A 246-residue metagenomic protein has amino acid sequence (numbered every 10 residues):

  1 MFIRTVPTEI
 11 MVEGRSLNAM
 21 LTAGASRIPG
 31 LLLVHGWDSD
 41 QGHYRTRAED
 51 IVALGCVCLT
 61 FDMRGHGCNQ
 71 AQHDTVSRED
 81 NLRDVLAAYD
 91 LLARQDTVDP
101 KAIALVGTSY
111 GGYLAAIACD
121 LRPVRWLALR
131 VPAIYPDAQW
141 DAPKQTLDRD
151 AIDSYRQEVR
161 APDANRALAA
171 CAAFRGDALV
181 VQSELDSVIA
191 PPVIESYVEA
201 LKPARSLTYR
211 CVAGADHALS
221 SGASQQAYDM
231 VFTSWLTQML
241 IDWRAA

Functional and structural regions predicted by a protein language model:
M1-A25: N-terminal cap/lid segment of alpha/beta-hydrolase-fold proteins
W37-E49, M63, P192-V193: The serine-hydrolase catalytic nucleophile loop
I51-A71: Conserved alpha/beta-hydrolase
H66-D96: Catalytic nucleophile-loop/oxyanion-hole region of alpha/beta-hydrolase and closely related hydrolase-like folds
I117-V159: Hydrolase active-site cap/lid region
F174, V180-Q182, D186: Short beta-strand/loop motif that positions the catalytic acidic residue of the alpha/beta-hydrolase fold
G176, A190-A200: Short alpha-helix in the alpha/beta-hydrolase fold that links the catalytic acid
L185-I189, A218: Acidic catalytic loop of the alpha/beta-hydrolase fold
